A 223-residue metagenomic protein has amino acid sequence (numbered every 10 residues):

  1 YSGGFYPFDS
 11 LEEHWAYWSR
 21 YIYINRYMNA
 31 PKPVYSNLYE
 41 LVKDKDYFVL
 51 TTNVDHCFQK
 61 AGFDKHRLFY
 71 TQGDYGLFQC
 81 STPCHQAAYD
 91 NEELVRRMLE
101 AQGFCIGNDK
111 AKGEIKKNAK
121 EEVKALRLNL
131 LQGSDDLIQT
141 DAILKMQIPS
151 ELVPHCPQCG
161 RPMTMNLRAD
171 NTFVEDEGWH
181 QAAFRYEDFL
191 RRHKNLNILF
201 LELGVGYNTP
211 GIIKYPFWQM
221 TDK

Functional and structural regions predicted by a protein language model:
Y1-K223: Conserved catalytic alpha/beta core of Sir2/sirtuin-type deacylases, generalized to analogous enzyme cores that bind
